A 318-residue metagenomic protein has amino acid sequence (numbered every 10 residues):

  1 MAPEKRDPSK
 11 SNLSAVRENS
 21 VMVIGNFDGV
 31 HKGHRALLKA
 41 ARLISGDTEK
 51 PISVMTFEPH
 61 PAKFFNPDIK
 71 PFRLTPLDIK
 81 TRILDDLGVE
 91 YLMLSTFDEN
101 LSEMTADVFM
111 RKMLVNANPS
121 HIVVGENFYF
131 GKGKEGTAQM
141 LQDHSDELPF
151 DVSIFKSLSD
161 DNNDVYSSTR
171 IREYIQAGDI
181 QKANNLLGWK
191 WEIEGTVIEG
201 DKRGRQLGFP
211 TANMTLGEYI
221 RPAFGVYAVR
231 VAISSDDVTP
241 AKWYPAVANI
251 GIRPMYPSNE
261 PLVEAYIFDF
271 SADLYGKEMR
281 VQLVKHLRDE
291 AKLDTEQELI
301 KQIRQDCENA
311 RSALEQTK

Functional and structural regions predicted by a protein language model:
M1-N12: Short acidic-hydrophobic, aromatic-tinged amphipathic segments that line or gate anion-handling sites
P3-K5, L92, V152, V281: Generic structural signal for residues in well-ordered beta-strands
N12-P76: N-terminal catalytic cores of NTP/NDP-binding nucleotidyl/phosphoryl-transfer enzymes
H31, L84, I122, A183 (+2 more regions): Residue-level signal for inorganic ion chemistry
P51, N66, K70-P71, D78-L87 (+4 more regions): Active-site-adjacent structural elements in enzyme catalytic cores
P51-S53, Y91, H121, S153 (+1 more regions): A structural signal for isolated positions on well-ordered beta-strands in alpha/beta enzyme cores
E103-P210, A272, K292-E298: Classical nucleotidyltransferase
G200-K318: Phosphate/ribose-recognition catalytic cores of enzymes acting on nucleotide-derived substrates
